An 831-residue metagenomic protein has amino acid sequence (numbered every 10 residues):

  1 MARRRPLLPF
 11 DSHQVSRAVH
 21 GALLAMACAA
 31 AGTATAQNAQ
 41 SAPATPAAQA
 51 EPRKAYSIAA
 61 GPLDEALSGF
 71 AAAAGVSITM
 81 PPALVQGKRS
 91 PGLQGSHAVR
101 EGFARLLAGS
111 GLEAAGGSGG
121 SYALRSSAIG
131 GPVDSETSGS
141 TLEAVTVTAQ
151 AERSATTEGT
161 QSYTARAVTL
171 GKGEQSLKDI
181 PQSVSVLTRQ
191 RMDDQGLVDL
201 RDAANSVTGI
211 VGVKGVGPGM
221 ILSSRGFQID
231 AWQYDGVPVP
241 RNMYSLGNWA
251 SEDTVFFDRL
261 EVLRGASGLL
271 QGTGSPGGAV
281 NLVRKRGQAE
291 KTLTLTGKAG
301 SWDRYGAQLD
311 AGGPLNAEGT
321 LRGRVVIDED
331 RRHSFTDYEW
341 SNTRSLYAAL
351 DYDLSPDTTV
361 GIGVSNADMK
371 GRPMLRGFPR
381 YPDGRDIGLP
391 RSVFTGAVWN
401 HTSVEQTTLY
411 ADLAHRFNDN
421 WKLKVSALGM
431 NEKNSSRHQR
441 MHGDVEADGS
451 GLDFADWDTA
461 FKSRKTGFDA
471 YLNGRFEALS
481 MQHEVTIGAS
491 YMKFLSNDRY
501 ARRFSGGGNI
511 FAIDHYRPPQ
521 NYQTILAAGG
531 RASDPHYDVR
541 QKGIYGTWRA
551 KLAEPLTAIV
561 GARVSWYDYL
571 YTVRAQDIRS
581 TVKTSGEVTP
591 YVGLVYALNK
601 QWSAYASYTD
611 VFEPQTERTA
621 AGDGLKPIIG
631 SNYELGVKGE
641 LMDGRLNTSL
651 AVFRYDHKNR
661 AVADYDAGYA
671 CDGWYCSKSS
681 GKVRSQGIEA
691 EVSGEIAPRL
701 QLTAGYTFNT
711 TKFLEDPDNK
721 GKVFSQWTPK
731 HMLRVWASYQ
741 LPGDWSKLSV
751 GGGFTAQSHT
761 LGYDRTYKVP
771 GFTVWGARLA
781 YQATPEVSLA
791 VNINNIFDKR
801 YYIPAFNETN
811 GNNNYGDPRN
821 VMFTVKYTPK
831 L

Functional and structural regions predicted by a protein language model:
R125, S162-S185, R189, Q195 (+2 more regions): Extracytoplasmic beta-strand/coil segments of soluble accessory domains associated with Gram-negative outer-membrane
G212, I221, V237-R264, V283-R284: Short acidic/polar hinge/loop motifs at secondary-structure boundaries that mediate gating or recognition
P240-R241, F256-D258, L269-A348, Y352-T358 (+2 more regions): Outer-membrane beta-barrel translocator/receptor signature
D330-S334, Y347-R416, G429-S463, G507-Y537 (+3 more regions): Acidic/polar loop-and-plug regions of large Gram-negative outer-membrane beta-barrel proteins
D351-D353, S463, Q482-T486, S490-F494 (+3 more regions): Structural signature of Gram-negative outer-membrane beta-barrels, strongest in the C-terminal barrel of TonB-dependent
A414-L428, E432-H438, I629-E695, L702 (+3 more regions): Membrane-embedded beta-barrel scaffold of Gram-negative outer-membrane proteins
E554-P555, K678-D764, K826-T828: Gram-negative outer-membrane beta-barrel transporters
T755-L761, A780-L831: C-terminal beta-signal and adjacent terminal beta-strands/loops of Gram-negative outer-membrane beta-barrel proteins
